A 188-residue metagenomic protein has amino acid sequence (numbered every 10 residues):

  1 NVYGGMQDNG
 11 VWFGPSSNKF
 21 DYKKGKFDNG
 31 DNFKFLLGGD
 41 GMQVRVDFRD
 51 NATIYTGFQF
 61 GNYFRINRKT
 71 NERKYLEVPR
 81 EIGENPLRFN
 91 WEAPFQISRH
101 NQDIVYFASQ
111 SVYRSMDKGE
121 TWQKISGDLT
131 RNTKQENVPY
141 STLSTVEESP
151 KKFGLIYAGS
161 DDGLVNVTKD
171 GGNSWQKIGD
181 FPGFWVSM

Functional and structural regions predicted by a protein language model:
N1-M188: Beta-propeller blade termini and top-face loops
